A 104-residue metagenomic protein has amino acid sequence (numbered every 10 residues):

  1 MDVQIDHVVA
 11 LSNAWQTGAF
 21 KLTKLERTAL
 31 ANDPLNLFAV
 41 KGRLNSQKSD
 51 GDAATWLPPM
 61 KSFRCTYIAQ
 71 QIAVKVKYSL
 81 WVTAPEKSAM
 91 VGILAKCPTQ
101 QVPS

Functional and structural regions predicted by a protein language model:
M1-S104: Domain-level detector of nuclease and nuclease-like folds in predominantly extracellular/periplasmic contexts
